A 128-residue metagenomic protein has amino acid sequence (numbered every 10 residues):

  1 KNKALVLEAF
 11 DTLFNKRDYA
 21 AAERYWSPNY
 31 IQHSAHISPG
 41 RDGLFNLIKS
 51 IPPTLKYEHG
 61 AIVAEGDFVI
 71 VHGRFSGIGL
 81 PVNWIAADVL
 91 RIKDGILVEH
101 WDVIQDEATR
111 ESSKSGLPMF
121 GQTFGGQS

Functional and structural regions predicted by a protein language model:
K1-S128: C-terminal and inter-domain tail/linker signature
